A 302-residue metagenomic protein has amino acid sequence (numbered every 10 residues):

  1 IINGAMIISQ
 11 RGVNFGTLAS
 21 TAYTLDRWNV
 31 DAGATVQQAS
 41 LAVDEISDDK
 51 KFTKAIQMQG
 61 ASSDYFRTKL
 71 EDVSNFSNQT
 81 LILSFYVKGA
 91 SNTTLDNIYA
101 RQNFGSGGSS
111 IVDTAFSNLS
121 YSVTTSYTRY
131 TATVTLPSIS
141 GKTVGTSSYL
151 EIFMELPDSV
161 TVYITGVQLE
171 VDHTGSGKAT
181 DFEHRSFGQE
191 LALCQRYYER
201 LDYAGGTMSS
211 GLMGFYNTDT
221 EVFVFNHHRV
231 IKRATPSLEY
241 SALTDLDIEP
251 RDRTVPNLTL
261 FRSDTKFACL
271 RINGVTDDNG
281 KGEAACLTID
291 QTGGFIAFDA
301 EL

Functional and structural regions predicted by a protein language model:
I1-L302: Extracellular and organelle-lumenal recognition/adhesion modules and their flexible linkers in secreted
